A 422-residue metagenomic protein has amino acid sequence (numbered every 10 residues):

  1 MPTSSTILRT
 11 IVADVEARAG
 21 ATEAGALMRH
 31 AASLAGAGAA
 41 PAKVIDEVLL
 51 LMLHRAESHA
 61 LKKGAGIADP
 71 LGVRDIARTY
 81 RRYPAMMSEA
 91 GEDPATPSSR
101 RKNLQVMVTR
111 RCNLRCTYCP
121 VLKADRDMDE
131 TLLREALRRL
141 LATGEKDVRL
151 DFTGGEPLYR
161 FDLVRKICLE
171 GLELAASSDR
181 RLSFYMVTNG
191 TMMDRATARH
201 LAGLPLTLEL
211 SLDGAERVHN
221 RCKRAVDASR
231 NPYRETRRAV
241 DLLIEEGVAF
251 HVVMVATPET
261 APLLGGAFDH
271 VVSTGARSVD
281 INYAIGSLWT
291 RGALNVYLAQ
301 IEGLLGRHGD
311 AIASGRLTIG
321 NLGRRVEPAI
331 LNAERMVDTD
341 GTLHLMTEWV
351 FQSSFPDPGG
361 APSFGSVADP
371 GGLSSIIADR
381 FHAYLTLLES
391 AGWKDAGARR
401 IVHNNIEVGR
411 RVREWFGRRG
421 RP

Functional and structural regions predicted by a protein language model:
M1-T10, A17, A21, A26-K123 (+1 more regions): N-terminal pre-core extensions flanking Radical SAM catalytic domains
V44, L49, Y80-R199, L204: Conserved alpha-helical substructure of the radical SAM core
L104, V148-L150, F184-M186, L208-L210 (+2 more regions): Hydrophobic faces of well-ordered beta-strands that scaffold small-molecule active sites in alpha/beta enzyme cores
G155-P157, N189-T191, D213-A215, V255-T257 (+2 more regions): Active-site beta-loop-alpha junctions enriched in small/polar residues
A198, L204-V218, A276-I285: Non-cysteine beta-strand/loop elements that form the S-adenosyl-L-methionine
R221-R237, D241-N332, T339-L343, S353-P356: Radical SAM enzyme [4Fe-4S]-AdoMet core and its adjacent flexible, acidic and glycine-rich loops/tails across
S353-P422: Flexible mid-to-C-terminal extensions adjoining Fe-S/redox cofactors in radical SAM and related proteins
